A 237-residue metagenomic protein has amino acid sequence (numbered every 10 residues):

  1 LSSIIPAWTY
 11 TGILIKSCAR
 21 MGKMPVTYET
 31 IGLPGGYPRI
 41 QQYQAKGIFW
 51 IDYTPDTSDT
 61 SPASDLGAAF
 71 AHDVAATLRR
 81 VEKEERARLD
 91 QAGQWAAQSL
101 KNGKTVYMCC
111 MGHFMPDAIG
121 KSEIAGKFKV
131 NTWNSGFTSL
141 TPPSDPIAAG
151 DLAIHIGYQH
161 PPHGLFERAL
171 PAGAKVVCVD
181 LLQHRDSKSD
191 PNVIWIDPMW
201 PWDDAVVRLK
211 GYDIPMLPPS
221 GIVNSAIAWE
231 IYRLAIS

Functional and structural regions predicted by a protein language model:
L1-A19, K104, C110-R233: Glycine-rich phosphate-binding loops that contact phosphosugars or nucleotide phosphates
S2, P62, L66, V81-R88 (+3 more regions): Catalytic cores of large soluble enzymes that bind and process phosphate-bearing ligands
K16-S58, A76, D204-R208, Y212 (+2 more regions): Internal, active-site/partner-interface "lid" segment
Q42-H72, M111-N131: Short, compositionally biased "basic patch" segments
L78-R88, A153-P161: Short, glycine-rich nucleotide/cofactor-binding loops
E82-K101: A short, well-structured juxtamembrane/interface segment
